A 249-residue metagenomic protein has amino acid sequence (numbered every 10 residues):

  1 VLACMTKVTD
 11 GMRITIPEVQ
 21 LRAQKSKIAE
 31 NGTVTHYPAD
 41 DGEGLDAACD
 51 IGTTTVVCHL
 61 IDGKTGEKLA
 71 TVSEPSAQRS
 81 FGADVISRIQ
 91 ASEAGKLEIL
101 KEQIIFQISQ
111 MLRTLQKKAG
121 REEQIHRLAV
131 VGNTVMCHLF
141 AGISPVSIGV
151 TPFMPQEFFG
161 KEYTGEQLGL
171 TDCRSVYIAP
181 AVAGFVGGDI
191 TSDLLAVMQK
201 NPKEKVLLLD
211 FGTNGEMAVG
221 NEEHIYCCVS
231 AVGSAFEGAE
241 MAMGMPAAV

Functional and structural regions predicted by a protein language model:
V1-C49, V56: Fe-S ferredoxin-like electron-transfer domains and their immediately adjacent linker/connector regions across
M5-T6, A47-V72, I99-I108, A119: N-terminal amphipathic, basic-rich helices that act as targeting or association modules
S26-G44, V176-V206: Conserved phosphate-binding catalytic cores of ATP/NTP-utilizing and phosphoryl-transfer enzymes
G44-D50, R127-A129, V206-D210: Short glycine-aspartate micro-motif
C58, G66-D84, S147-G160, P202-V249: Glycine-rich phosphate-binding loop of actin/hexokinase-like ATP-binding domains
A77-K118, E240-G244: N-terminal phosphate-binding loop and adjacent alpha-helix
F81-D84, E122, L139-S192, E237-E240: Glycine-rich phosphate-binding loop and adjoining helix at the ATP-binding site of ATP-dependent phosphoryl-transfer
E122-N133: Short glycine-rich phosphate-binding loop at a beta-alpha junction
